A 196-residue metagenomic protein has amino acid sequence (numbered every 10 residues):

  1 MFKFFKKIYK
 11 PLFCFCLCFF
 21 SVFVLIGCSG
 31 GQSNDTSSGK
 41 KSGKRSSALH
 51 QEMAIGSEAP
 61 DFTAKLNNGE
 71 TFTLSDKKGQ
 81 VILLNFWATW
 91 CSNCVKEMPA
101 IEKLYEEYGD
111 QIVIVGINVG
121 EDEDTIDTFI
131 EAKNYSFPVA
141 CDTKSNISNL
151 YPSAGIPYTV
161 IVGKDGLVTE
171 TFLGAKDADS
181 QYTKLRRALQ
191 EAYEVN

Functional and structural regions predicted by a protein language model:
M1-E58, K184, E191, V195-N196: N-terminal targeting signals for export/organelle localization
M53-G56, D61-I82: A short beta-strand-turn-helix
F62, F72, F86-W87, F129 (+2 more regions): Conserved hydrophobic/aromatic "anchor" residues that stabilize well-ordered secondary structure elements
K78, F86-K103: Conserved redox-active cysteine motifs that mediate thiol-disulfide chemistry, especially di-cysteine Cys-X(1-2)-Cys
K78-Q80, D110, Y135-S136, S153: Active-site acidic short loop of glycosyltransferases
L83-L84, I114: Hydrophobic beta-strand anchors of alpha/beta hydrolase catalytic cores
V95-K133, T143-L150: Structural microenvironment flanking redox-active thiols in thiol-disulfide oxidoreductases
F129-S136, T143-Y193: Thiol/disulfide oxidoreductase modules built on the thioredoxin-like
